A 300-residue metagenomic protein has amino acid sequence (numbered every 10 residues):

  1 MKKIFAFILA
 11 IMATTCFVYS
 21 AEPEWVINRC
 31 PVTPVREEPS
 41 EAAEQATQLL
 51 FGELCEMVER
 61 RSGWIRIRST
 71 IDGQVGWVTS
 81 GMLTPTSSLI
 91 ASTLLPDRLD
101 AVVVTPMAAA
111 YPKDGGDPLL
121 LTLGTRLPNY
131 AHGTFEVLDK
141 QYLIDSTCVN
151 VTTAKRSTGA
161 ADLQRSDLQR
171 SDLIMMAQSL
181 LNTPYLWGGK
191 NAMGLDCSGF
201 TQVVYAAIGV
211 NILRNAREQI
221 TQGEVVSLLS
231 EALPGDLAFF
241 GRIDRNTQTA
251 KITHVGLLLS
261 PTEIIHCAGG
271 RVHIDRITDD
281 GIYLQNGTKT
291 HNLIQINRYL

Functional and structural regions predicted by a protein language model:
M1-I4: Positively charged n-region of N-terminal signal peptides that target proteins for export
A6-T15: Bacterial N-terminal signal peptides
A21-V26, S40, T47, E53-E56 (+6 more regions): Boundary regions of SH3-family modules and the immediately adjacent low-complexity/disordered segments in eukaryotic
I27, P85-T86, K155-A161, I252-T253 (+1 more regions): Aromatic- and glycine-rich peptidoglycan recognition patches
P31-S40, L99-K113, N215-G223: Short, structured beta-strand/loop micro-motifs enriched in basic residues and often containing a Trp
Q45, D117, V225-L228: Short, conserved secondary-structure segments in the cores of folded domains
A177, G189-I208: Active-site nucleophilic cysteine motif
V210-I274, D279: ...with weaker cross-activation on analogous glycine-rich loops/strands in unrelated enzymes
